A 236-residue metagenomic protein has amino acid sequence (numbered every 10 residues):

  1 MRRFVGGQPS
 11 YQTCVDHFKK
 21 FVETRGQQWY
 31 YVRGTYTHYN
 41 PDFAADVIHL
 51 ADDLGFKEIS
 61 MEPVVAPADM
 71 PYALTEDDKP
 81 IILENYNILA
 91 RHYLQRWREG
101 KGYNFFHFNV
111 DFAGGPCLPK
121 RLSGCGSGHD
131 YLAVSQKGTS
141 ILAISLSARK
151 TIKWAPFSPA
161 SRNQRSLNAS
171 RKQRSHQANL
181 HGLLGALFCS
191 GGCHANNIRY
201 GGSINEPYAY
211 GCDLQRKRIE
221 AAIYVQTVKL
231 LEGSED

Functional and structural regions predicted by a protein language model:
M1-V64, D78: Radical SAM/AdoMet-radical enzyme domain recognition
R33, E62, F106-F108, S135 (+1 more regions): Generic beta-strand/beta-sheet core signal
H38, P67-A68, R199: Short secondary-structure capping/turn micro-motifs that flank functional sites
A44-L118: Long, K/E/R/D-enriched contiguous segments that form extended
I81-G114, S140, I144-S190: C-terminal accessory region of radical SAM enzymes
C125-G128: Short, small/polar residue-rich loop motifs at catalytic or cofactor-binding pockets
K137-T139, S175-D236: Radical SAM enzyme core and accessory elements
